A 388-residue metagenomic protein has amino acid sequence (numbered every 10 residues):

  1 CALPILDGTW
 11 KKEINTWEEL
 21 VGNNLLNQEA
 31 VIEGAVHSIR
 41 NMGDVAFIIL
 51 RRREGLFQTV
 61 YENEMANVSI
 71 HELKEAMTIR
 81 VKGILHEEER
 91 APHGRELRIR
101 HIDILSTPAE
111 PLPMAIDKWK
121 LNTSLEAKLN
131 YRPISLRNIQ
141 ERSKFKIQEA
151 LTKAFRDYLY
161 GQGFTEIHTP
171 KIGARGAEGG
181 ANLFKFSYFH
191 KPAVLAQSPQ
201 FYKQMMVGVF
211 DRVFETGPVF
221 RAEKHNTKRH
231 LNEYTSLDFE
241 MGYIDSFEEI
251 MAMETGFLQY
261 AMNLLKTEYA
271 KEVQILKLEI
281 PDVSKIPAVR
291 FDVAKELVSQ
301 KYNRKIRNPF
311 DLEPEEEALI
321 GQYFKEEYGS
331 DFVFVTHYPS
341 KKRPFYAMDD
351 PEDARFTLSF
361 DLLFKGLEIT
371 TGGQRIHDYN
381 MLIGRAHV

Functional and structural regions predicted by a protein language model:
C1-L3, H387: Short, small-residue-biased leader/transition segments that mark boundaries at the very start of proteins
P4-G8: Eukaryotic N-terminal low-complexity, Ser/Thr- and Lys/Arg-rich leader segments that predominantly function as
T9-I244: Class II aminoacyl-tRNA synthetase-like tRNA-binding/catalytic domains
S143-I147, K277-V283, T370: Extended, non-catalytic structural segments that build the interaction scaffolds of large macromolecular assemblies
L151-F155, I250, F257: Alpha-helical packing segments of well-folded alpha/beta enzyme cores
E178, N182, G256-L362: Metal-assisted phosphate- and nucleotidyl-transfer catalytic regions
G208-E215, L231, T235-S246, M253 (+1 more regions): TRNA-recognition modules of translation machinery and tRNA-sensing kinases, especially anticodon-binding
E248-A252, T267-E268: Extended, well-ordered alpha-helical scaffold/bundle regions in very large, multi-domain proteins
